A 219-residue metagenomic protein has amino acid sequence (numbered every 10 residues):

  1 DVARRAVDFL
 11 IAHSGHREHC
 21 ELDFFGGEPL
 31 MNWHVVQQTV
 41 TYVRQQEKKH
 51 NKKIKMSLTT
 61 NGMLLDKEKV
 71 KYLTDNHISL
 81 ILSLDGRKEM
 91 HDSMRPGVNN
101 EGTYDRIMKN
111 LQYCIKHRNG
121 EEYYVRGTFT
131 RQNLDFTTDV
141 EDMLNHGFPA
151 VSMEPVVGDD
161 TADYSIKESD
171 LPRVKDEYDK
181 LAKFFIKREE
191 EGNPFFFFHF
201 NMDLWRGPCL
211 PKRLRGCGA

Functional and structural regions predicted by a protein language model:
D1-K71, D75-N76: Conserved alpha-helical substructure of the radical SAM core
V2-R5, G102-R106: Short secondary-structure boundary/capping elements
R5, F9-H13, Y42-Q46, N110-H117 (+2 more regions): A generic secondary-structure signal
H19-D23, K53-S57, S79-I81, E122-R126 (+2 more regions): Structural preference for beta-strand elements that scaffold enzyme active sites
G27-P29, N61-M63, S83-R87, T128-T130 (+1 more regions): An acidic- and aromatic-residue-enriched active-site/binding cleft used to recognize and process polar
Q37-V40, M108, T137: Short amphipathic alpha-helical segment that frequently serves as the phosphate-/nucleotide-binding helix
E89, S93-D105, Q112, K116-G218: Radical SAM enzyme [4Fe-4S]-AdoMet core and its adjacent flexible, acidic and glycine-rich loops/tails across
